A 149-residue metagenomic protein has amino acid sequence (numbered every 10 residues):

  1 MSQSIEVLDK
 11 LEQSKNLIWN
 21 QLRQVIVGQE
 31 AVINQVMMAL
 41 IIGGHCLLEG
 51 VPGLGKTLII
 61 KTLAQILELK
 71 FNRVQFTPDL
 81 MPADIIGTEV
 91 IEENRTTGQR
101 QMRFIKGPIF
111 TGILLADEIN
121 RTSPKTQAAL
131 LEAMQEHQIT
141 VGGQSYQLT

Functional and structural regions predicted by a protein language model:
M1-V7, L58: Interdomain "pre-motor" coupling segment immediately N-terminal to P-loop NTPase/helicase cores
V7-L54: Pre-Walker A (pre-P-loop) alpha-helix and adjacent loop at the N terminus of AAA/AAA+ ATPase modules, a conserved
Q24, I42, Q65-L69, I91 (+3 more regions): Conserved amphipathic alpha-helical interaction elements at protein-protein interfaces in regulatory, energy-coupling
G28, V36, L48, T57 (+3 more regions): Conserved RecA-like P-loop NTPase ATPase core
M37-P78: Walker A/P-loop
R73-P108: Conserved AAA+ P-loop NTPase core
R100-G112, V141-T149: AAA+/SF3 P-loop NTPase mechanochemical coupling elements
P108-Q135, Y146: Conserved AAA+/SF3 P-loop NTPase catalytic/coupling segment centered on the Walker-B
